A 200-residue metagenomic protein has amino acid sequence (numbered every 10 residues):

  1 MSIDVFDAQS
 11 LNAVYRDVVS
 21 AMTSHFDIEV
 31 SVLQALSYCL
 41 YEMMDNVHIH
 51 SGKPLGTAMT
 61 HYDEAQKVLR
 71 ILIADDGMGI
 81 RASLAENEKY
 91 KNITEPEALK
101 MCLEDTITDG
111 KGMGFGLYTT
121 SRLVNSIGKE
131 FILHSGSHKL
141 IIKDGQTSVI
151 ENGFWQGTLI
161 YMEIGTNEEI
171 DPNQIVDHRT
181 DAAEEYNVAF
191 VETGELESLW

Functional and structural regions predicted by a protein language model:
M1-Y41, I49-L55, E64, P172-W200: Bergerat-fold GHKL ATPase/HATPase_c domain
H48-N173: Conserved beta-strand-loop-beta-strand hairpin that lines the nucleotide-binding pocket of ATP/GTP-utilizing enzymes
